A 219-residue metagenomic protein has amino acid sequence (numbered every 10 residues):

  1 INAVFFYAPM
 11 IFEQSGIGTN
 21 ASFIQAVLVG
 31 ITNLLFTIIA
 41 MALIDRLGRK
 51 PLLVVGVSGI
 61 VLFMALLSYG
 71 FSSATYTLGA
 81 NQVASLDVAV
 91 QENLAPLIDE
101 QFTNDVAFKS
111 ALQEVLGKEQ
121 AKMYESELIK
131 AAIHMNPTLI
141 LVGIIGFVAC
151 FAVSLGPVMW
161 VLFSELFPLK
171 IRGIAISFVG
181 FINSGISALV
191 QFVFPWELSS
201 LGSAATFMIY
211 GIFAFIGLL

Functional and structural regions predicted by a protein language model:
I1-L219: Alpha-helical transmembrane bundle of multi-pass membrane proteins
